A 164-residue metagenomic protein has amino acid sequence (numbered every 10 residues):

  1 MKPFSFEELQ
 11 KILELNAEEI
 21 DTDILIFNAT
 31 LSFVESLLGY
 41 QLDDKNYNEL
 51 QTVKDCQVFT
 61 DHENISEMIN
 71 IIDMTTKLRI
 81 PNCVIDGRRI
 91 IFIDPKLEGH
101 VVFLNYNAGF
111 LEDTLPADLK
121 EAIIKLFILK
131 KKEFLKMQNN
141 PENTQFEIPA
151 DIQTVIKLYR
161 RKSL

Functional and structural regions predicted by a protein language model:
M1-L164: Divalent metal-cofactor coordination and adjacent catalytic microenvironments
